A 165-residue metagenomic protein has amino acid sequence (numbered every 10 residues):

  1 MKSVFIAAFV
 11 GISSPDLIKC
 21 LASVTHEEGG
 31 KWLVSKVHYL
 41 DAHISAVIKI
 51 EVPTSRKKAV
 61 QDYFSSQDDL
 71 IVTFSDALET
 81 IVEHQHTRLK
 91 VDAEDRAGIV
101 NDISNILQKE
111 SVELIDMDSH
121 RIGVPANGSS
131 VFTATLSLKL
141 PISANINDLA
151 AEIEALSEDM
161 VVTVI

Functional and structural regions predicted by a protein language model:
M1-I165: A conserved regulatory-domain signal marking ACT and ACT-like small-molecule sensing domains and adjacent regulatory
